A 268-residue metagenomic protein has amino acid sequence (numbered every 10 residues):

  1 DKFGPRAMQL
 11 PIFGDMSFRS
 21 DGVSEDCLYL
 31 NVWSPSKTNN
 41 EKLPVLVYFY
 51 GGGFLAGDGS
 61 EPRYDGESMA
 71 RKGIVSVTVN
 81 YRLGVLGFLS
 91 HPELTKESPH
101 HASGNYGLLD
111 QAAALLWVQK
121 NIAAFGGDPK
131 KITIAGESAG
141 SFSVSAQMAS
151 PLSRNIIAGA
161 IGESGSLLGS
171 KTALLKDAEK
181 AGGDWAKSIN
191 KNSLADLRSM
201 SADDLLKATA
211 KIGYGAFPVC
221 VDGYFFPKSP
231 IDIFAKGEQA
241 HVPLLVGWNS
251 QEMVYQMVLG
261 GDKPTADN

Functional and structural regions predicted by a protein language model:
D1-I12: Core domains of carbohydrate- and sulfate-ester-processing enzymes
F13, S17-L194, Y224, D232-G260: Serine-hydrolase-like catalytic core of hydrolytic proteins
E179, G183, A195-R198, L206-K207 (+1 more regions): Generic detector of well-ordered alpha-helical segments enriched in charged/polar residues, highlighting helical
I189-G215: Polar, glycine-rich mid-to-C-terminal structural blocks that act as macromolecule-binding/assembly scaffolds
A208-I233: Mobile cap/lid helix-loop segments that gate and shape the active-site cleft of serine hydrolases
V258-N268: Short Gly/aromatic-enriched secondary-structure transition segments
